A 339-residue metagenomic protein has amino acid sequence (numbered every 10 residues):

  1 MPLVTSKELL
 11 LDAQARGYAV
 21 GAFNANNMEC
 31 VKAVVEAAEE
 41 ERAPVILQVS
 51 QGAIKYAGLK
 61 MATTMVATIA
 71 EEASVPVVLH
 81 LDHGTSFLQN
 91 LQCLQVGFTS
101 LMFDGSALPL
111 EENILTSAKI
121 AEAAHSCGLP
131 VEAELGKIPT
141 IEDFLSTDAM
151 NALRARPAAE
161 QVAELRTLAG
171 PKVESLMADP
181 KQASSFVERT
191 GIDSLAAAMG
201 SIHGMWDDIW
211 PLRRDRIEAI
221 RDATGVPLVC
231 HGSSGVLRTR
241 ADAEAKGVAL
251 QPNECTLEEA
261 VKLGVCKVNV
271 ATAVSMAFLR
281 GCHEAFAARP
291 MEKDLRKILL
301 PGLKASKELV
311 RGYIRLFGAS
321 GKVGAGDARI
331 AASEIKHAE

Functional and structural regions predicted by a protein language model:
V4-D12, R16, M28-G52, L59-P76 (+6 more regions): Alpha/beta enzyme core
K55, V236: Acidic-and-aromatic substrate-binding clefts and catalytic sites of carbohydrate-active enzymes
G232-G235, V270-A273: Short acidic/histidine-rich active-site segments
H283-E339: Extended, intrinsically disordered, low-complexity segments
